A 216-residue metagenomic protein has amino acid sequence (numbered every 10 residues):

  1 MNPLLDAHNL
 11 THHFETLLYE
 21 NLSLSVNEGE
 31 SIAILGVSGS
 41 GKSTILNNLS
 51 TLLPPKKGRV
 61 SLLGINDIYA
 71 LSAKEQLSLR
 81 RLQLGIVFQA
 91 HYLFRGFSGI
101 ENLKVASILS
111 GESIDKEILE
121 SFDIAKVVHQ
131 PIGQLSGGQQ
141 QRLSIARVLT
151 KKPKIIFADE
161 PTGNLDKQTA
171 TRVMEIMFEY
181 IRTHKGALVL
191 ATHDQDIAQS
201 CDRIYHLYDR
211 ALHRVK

Functional and structural regions predicted by a protein language model:
S50: Helix-to-loop junction immediately C-terminal to a conserved catalytic motif
G58-D67: Conserved ABC transporter NBD signature motif
D67, E112-V127: Conserved ABC ATPase "signature" region
D67-G85: ABC ATPase NBD coupling module
P131-L135, Q139-Q141: Conserved ABC ATPase signature
K152: Conserved catalytic motifs of ABC-family nucleotide-binding domains
I156-D159: Catalytic Walker B motif of ABC-type/P-loop ATPase nucleotide-binding domains
